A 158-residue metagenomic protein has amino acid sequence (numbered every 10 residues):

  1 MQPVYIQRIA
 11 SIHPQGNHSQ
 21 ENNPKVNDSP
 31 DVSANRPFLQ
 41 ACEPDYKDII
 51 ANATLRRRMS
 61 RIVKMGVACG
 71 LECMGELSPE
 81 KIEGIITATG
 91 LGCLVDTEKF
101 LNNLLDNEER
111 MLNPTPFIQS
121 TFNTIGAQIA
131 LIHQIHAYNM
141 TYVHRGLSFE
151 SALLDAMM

Functional and structural regions predicted by a protein language model:
M1-Y138, E150, M158: Conserved "HGTGT" condensation-loop signature of ketosynthase/thiolase-family condensing enzymes that catalyze
N139-L147: Short, surface-exposed recognition loops or helix-turn segments adjacent to catalytic cores
L147-L153: Beta-rich nucleic-acid/ligand-interaction surfaces
